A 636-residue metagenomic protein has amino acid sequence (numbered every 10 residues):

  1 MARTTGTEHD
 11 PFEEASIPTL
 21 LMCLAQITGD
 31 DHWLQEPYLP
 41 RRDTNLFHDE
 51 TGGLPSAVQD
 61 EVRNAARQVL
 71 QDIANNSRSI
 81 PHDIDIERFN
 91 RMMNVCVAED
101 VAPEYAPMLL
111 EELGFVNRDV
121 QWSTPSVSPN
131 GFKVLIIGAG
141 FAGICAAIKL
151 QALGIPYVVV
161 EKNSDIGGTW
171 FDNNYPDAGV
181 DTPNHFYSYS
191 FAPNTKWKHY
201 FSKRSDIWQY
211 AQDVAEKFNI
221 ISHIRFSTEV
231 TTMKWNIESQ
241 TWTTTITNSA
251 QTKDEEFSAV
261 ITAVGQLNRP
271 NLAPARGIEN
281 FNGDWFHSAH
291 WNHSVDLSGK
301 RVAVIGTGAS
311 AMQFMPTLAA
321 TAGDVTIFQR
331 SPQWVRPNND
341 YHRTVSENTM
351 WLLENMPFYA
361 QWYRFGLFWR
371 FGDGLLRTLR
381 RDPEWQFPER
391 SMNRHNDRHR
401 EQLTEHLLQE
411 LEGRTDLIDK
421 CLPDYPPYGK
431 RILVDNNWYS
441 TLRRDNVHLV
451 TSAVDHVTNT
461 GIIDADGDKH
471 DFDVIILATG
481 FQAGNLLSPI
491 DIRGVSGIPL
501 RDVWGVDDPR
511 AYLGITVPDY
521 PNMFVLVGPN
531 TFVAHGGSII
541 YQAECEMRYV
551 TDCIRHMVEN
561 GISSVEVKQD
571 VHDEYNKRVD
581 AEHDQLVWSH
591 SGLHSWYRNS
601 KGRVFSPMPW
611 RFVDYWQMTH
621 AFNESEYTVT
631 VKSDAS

Functional and structural regions predicted by a protein language model:
M1-A15, I27-H32, F47-G53, R88 (+5 more regions): C-terminal, flexible cofactor-proximal segment of oxidoreductases
A2-I73, F132, I136-I224, R330 (+1 more regions): Beta1-alpha1 glycine-rich phosphate/pyrophosphate-binding loop at the start of Rossmann-like nucleotide-binding domains
P55-E112, H199-L267, L403: Feature captures the FAD/FMN-dependent oxidoreductase FAD-binding
T124-G131, I136-A152, P156-I166, F171 (+7 more regions): Rossmann-like dinucleotide-binding core of oxidoreductases
N174-F218, T231-T245, E255-A275, N280-V295 (+2 more regions): Catalytic cores of eukaryotic secretory-pathway lumenal/extracellular enzymes that build and remodel glycoconjugates
F226-T241, S294, V447-A465: A conserved short coil-to-beta-strand element within the FAD-binding core of flavoproteins
L375-T460, A465-D491, D573-S636: C-terminal catalytic lobe of FAD-dependent flavoproteins
A478-I554: Glycine/threonine-rich phosphate-binding loop and adjacent beta-strand/alpha-helix elements that clamp
